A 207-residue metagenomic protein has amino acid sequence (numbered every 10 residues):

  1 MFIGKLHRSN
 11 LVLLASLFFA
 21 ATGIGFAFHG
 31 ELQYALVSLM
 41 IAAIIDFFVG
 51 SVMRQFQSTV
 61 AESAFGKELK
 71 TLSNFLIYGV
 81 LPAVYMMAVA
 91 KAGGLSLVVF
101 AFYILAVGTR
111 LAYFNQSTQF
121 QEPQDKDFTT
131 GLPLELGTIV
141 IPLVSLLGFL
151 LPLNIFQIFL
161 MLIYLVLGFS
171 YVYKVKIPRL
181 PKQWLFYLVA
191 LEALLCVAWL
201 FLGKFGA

Functional and structural regions predicted by a protein language model:
M1-Q55: Active-site-proximal cofactor/substrate-binding loop regions of enzyme domains
H7-L14, Y34-V37, E68, L72 (+4 more regions): Alpha-helical transmembrane segments of integral membrane proteins
S9-L14, Q55-R110: Multi-pass membrane catalytic core of lipid/isoprenoid biosynthesis enzymes
T22-V37, L76, V80-A101, L143-F159 (+1 more regions): Helix-coil boundary and interhelical linker segments in multi-pass alpha-helical membrane proteins
L39-D46, F102-R110, V166-K174: Alpha-helical transmembrane segments of multi-pass membrane proteins
S51-V60, G108-E122, F169-R179: C-terminal ends of transmembrane helices
D125-A207: C-terminal membrane-associated helical module and adjoining short loops/tails
